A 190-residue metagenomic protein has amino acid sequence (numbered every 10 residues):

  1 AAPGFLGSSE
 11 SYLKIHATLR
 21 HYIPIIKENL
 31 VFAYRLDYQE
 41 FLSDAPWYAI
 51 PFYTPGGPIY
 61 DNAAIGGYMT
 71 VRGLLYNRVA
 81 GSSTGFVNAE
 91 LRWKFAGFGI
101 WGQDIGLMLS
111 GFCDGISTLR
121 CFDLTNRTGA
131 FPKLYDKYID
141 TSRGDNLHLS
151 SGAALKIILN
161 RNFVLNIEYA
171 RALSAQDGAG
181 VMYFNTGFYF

Functional and structural regions predicted by a protein language model:
A1-Q103, L119-C121: C-terminal outer-membrane beta-barrel translocator/porin domains of Gram-negative envelope proteins and their
Y12-H16, T84-F86, H148-G152, N162 (+1 more regions): Transmembrane beta-barrel architecture of outer-membrane proteins
H21-I23, L91-W93, I157-L159, R171 (+1 more regions): Residue-level signature of outer-membrane beta-barrel architecture
N29, M108-S151: Outer-membrane beta-barrel transmembrane domain signature
V31-R35, N88, M108-F112, A154 (+2 more regions): Residue-level detector of the transmembrane beta-barrel scaffold of outer-membrane proteins
Q103, L107-L109, F188-F190: Flexible, glycine-rich linker and terminal segments associated with outer-membrane beta-barrel/transport systems
I157, A179-F190: Outer-membrane beta-barrel "beta-signal"
Y169-Q176: A short, acidic, flexible beta-alpha connecting loop/helix-capping segment that sits on the rim of active
